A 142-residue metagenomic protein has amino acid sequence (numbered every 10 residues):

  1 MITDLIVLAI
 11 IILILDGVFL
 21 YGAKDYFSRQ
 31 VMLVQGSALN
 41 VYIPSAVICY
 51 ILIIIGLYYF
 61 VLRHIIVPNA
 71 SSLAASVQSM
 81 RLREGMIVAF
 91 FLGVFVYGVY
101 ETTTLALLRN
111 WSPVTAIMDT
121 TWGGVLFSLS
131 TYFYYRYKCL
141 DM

Functional and structural regions predicted by a protein language model:
M1-M142: Juxtamembrane/disordered regions of integral membrane proteins
